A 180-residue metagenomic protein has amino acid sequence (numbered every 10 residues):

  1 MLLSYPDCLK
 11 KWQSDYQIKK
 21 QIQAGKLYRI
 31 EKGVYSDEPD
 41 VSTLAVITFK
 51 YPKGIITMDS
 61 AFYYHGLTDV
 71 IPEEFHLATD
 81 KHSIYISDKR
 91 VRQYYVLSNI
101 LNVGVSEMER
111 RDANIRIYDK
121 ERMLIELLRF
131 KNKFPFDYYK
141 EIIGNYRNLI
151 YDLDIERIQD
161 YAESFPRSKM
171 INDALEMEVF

Functional and structural regions predicted by a protein language model:
L3-D7, Q13, Q17, I22 (+1 more regions): Nucleic-acid-binding surface
G25-E31: A short, conserved structural fragment
